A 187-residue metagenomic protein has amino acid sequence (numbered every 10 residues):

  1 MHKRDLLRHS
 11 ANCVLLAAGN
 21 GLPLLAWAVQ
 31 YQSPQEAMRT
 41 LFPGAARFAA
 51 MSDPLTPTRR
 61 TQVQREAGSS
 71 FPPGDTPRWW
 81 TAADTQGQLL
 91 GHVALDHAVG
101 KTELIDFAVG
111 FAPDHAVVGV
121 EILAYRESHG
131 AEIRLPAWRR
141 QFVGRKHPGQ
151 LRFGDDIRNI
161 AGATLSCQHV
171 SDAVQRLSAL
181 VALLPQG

Functional and structural regions predicted by a protein language model:
M1-D106, P113-G187: Intrinsically disordered terminal and processing segments
